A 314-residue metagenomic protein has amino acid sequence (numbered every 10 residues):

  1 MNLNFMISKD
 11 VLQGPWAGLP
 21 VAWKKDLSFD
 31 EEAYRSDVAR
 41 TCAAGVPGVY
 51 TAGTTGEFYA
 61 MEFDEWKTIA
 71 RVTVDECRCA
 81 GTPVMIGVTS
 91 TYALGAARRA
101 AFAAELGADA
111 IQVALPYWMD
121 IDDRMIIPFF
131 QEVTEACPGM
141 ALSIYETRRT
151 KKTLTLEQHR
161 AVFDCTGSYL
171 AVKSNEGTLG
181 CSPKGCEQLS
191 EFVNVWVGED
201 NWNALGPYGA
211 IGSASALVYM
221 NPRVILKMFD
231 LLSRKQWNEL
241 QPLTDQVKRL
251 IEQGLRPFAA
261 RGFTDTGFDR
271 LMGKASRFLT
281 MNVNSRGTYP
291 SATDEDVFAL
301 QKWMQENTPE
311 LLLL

Functional and structural regions predicted by a protein language model:
N2-K151, T288-Y289: Active-site beta->alpha loop and helix N-cap motifs at the rims of alpha/beta catalytic domains
N2-N4, W16-P20, A44, V224-L314: C-terminal alpha-helical cap/extension of soluble enzyme domains
D10-Q13, S215, Y219, F263: Alpha-helix N-cap/helix-start motif at coil-to-helix transitions, marked by capping-box chemistry
Y34, W66, A70, A96 (+3 more regions): A general structural signal for well-ordered alpha-helical segments in protein cores
T41, A103, L205, G273-S276: Hydrophobic alpha-helix position signal
E132, A136-P138, T147-F258: Catalytic alpha/beta core domains of metabolic enzymes, predominantly
